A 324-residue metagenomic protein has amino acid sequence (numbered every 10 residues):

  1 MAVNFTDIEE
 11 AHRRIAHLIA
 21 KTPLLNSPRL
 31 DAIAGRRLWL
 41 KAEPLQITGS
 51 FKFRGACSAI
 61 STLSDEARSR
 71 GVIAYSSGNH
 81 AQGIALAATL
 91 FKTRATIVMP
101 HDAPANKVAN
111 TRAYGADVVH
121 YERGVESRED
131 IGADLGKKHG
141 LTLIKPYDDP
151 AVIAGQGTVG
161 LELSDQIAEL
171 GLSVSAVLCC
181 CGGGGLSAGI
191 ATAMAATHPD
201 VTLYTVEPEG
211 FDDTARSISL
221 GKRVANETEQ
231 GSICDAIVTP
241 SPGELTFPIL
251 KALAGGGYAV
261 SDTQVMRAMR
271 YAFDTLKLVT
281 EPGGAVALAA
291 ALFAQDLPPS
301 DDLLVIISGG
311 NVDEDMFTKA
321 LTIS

Functional and structural regions predicted by a protein language model:
M1-S324: PLP-dependent amino-acid enzyme catalytic core
